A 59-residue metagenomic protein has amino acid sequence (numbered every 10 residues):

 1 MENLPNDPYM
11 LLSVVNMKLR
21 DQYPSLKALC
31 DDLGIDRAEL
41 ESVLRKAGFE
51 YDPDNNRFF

Functional and structural regions predicted by a protein language model:
M1-D21, S25: N-terminal acidic leader/helix
L29-C30: Short alpha-helical "recognition helix" segments of helix-turn-helix
D36-G48: Short acidic, Pro/Gly- and aromatic-enriched capping/linker segments at domain boundaries
